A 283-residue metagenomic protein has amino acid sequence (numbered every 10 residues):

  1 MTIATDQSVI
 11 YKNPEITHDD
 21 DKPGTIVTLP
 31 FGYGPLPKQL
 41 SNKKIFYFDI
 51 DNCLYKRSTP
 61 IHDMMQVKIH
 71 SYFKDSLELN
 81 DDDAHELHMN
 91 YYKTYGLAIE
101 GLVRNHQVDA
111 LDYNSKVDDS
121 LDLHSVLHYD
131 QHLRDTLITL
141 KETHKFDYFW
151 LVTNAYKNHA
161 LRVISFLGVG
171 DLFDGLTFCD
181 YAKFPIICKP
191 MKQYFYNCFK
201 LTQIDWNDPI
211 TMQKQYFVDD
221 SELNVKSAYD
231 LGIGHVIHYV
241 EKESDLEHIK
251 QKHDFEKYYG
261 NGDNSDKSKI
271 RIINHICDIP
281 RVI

Functional and structural regions predicted by a protein language model:
M1-S41, I138, K157-I283: Asp-based, Mg2+/Mn2+-dependent phosphohydrolase catalytic module
D6, Y11-Q131, E142, N158: N-terminal helical cap/lid subdomain that shapes the substrate entry/recognition surface in HAD-like hydrolases
Y47-D49, V152, F217-V218: Generic enzyme active-site microenvironment
K74, E78, Q107, K145 (+2 more regions): Residue-level recognition of short, structured coil/turn motifs that connect secondary structure elements
D81-D83, T139-Y148, N207-T211: Short, surface-exposed connector motifs at secondary-structure boundaries
D112-H128, L133-L167, F173-A182: Substrate-recognition element of Asp-dependent hydrolases with the DxDx(T/V) motif
